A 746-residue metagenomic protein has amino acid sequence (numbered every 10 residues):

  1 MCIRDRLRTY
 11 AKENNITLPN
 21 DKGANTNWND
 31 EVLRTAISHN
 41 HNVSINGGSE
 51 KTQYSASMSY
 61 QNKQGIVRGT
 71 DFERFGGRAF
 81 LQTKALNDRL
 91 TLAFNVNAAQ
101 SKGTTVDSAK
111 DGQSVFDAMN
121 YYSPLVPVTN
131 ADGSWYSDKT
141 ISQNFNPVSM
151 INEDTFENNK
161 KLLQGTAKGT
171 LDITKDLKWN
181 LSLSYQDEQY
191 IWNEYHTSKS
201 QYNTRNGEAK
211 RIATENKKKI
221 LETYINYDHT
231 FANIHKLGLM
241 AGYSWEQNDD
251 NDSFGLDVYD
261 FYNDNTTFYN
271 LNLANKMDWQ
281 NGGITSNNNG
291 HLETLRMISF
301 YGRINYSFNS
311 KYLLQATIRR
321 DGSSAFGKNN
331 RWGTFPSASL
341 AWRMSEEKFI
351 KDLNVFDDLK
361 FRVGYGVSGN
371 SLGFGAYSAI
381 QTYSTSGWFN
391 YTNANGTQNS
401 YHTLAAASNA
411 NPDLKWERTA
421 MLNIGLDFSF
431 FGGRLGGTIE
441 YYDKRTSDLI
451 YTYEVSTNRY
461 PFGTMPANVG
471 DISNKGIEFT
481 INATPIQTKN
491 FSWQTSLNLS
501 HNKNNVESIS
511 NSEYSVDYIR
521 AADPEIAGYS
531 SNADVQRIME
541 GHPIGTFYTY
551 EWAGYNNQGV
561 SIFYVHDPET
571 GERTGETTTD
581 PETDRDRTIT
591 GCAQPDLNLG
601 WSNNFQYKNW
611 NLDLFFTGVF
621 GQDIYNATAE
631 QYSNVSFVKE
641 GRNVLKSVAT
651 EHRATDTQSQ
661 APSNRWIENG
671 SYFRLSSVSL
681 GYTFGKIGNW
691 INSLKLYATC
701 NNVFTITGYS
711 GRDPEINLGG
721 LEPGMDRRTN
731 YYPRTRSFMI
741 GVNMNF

Functional and structural regions predicted by a protein language model:
M1-G69, V106-K110, S134-W135, V148-E157 (+5 more regions): Residues embedded in well-ordered regular secondary structure
R4-N29, N120-I151, T266-E293, G387-N409 (+2 more regions): Flexible glycine-rich, low-complexity coil/linker segments exposed to the extracellular/periplasmic environment
Y10, V32, N40-N62, I66 (+6 more regions): Predominantly transmembrane beta-strands of Gram-negative outer membrane beta-barrel pores used for transport
N14-L18, N29, S323, V619-V703: Extracytoplasmic gating/loop element in the C-terminal half of outer-membrane beta-barrel translocons and assembly
A36-H39, R74-F75, F80-L86, T91 (+7 more regions): Extracellular/periplasmic, surface-exposed regions of secreted and cell-surface proteins
V506-E507, G559-V560, G621-Y625: Short acidic/glycine-rich loop or secondary-structure boundary segments that cap or lie
C592-Y625: Glycine-rich, aromatic-lined ligand/substrate-binding cores of catalytic and carbohydrate-binding domains
